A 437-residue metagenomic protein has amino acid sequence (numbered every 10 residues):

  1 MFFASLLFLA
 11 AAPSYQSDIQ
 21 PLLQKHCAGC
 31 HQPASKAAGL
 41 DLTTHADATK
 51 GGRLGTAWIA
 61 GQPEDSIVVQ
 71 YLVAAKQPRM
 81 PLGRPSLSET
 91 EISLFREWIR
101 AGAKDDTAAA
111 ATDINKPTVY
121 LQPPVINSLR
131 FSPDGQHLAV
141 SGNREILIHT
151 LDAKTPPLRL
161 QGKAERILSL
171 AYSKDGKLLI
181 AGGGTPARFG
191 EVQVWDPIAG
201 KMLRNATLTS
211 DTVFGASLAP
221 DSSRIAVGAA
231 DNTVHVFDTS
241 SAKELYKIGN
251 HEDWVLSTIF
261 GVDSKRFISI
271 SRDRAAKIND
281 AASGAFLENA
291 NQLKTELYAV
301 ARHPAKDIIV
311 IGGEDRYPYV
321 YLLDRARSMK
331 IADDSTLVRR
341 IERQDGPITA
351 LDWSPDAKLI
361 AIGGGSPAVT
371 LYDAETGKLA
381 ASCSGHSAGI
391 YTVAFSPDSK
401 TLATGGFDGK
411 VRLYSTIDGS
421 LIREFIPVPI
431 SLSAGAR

Functional and structural regions predicted by a protein language model:
M1-L9: Bacterial N-terminal signal peptides
F3-A4, H26, Y319: Absolute N-terminal positional cue centered near the fourth residue
F8-P133, G142-N143: Aromatic- and Gly/Pro-enriched helix-to-coil junctions and flexible linker segments
D106-R437: WD40-repeat beta-propeller superdomains and closely related acidic/aromatic-rich repeat-like regions
